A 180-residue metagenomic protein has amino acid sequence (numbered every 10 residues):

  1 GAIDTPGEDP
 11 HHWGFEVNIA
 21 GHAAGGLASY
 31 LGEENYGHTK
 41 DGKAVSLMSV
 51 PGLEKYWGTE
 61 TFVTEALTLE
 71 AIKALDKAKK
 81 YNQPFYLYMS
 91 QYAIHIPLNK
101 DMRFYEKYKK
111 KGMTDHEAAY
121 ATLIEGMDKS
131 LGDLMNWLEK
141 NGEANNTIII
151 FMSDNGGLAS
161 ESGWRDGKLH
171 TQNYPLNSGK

Functional and structural regions predicted by a protein language model:
A2-F85, Q91-K100, K109, A118-A121: Formylglycine-dependent
T5-G14, I96-K100, N136-K180: Histidine-centered active-site microenvironments of extracellular/periplasmic hydrolases and transferases
V17-A20, F85-S90, L123-E125, I148-M152 (+1 more regions): Structural recognition of the beta-strand scaffold that forms the well-ordered cores of secreted hydrolase catalytic
G26-G32, G37-S49, G132-N141, D166-K180: Substrate-binding rim/cap in mid-to-C-terminal beta-strand-loop elements of soluble/periplasmic
V50-Y56, G112-E117, F151, N173-N177: Flexible glycine/proline-enriched surface loops and loop-helix/loop-strand junctions
L53-E54, E65-L67, D128-S130, S153-G156 (+1 more regions): A short linear-motif detector with a strong N-terminal bias
F62, A66-K79, E106-T147, W164: A long, amphipathic alpha-helix that forms part of the scaffold/cap immediately adjacent to metal-dependent active
